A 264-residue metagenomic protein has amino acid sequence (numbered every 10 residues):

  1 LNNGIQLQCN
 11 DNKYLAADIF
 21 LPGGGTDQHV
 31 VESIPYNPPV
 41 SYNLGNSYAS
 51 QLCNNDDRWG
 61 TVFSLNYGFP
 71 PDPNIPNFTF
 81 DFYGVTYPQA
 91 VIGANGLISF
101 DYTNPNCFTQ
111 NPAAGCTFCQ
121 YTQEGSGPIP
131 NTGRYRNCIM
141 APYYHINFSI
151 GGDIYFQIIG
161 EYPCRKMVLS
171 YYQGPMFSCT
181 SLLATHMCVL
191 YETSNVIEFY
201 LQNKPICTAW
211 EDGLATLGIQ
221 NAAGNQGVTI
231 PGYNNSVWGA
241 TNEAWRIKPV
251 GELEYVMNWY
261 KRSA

Functional and structural regions predicted by a protein language model:
L1-A264: Extracytoplasmic Ser/Thr/Pro-rich, glycosylation-prone low-complexity segments
